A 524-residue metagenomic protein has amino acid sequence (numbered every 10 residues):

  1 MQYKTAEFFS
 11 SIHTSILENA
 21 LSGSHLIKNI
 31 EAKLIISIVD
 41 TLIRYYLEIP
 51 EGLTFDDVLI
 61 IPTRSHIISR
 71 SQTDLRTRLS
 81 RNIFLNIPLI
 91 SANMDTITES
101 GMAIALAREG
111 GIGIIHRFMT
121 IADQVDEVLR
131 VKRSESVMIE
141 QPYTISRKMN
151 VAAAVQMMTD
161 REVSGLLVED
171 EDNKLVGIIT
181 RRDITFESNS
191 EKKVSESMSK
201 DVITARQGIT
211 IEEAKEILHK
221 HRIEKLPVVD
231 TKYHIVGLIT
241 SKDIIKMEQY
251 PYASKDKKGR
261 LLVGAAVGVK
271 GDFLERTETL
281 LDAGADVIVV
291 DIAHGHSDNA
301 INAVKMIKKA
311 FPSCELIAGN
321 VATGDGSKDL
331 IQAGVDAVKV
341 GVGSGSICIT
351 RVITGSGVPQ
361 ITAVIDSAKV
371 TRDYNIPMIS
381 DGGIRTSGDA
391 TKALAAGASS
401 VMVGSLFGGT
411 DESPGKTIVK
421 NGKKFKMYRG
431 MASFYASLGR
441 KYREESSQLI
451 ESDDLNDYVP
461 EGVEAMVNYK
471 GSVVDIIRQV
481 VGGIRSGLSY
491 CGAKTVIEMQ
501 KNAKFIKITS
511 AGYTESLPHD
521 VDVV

Functional and structural regions predicted by a protein language model:
K4, D40-R64, S71, S146 (+5 more regions): Alpha/beta catalytic cores of nucleotide-metabolism and tRNA/nucleoside-modifying enzymes
L59-T73, M119, A265-V267, V287-H296 (+3 more regions): Glycine/Thr-rich beta-alpha phosphate-binding loop at enzyme active sites
S69-N86, A92-M94, D123-D160, V168-D170 (+4 more regions): Bateman/CBS regulatory modules and CBS-like beta-alpha motifs in cytosolic regions of diverse proteins
N86-L89, M138, K257-A265, A310-A322 (+1 more regions): Short beta-strand/loop segments at the ligand-binding rim of alpha/beta enzyme cores
M102-A103, E275-R276, L280, T323-D336 (+1 more regions): Catalytic cores of alpha/beta
A107, L129-K132, V155-T159, V176 (+5 more regions): Surface-exposed amphipathic alpha-helices with a cationic face
I115-T120, V163, L167, L175-S190 (+4 more regions): Short beta->alpha transition motifs characteristic of CBS
I121-E127, S241-Y252, L274, A293-F311 (+3 more regions): Active-site-adjacent beta->alpha loops and helix N-cap segments on the catalytic face of soluble alpha/beta enzymes
